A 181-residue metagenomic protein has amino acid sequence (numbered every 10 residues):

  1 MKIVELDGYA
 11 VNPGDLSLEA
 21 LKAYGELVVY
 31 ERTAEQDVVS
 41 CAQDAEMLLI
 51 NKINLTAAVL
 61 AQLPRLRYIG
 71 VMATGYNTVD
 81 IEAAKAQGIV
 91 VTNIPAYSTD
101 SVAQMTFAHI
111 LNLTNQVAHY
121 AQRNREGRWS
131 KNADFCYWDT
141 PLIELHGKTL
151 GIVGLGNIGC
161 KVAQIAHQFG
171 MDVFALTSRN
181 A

Functional and structural regions predicted by a protein language model:
M1-A45: N-terminal glycine-/charge-rich "phosphate-binding" loop or analogous flexible N-terminal tail
E31, M72-A73, I89-D100, T177: Short beta->alpha connector loops at strand-helix junctions that form conserved, small/polar/Pro-enriched
C41-A42, L60-L63, L145: A short, aliphatic-rich alpha-helical micro-motif
N77-Q87: Rossmann-fold NAD(P)-binding glycine/threonine-rich loop
Q87, A96-T149: Phosphate-binding beta-alpha-beta segment of Rossmann-like dinucleotide-binding domains, i.e., the NAD(P)
Y137-A181: Rossmann-like dinucleotide/phosphate-binding beta-alpha-beta segment
